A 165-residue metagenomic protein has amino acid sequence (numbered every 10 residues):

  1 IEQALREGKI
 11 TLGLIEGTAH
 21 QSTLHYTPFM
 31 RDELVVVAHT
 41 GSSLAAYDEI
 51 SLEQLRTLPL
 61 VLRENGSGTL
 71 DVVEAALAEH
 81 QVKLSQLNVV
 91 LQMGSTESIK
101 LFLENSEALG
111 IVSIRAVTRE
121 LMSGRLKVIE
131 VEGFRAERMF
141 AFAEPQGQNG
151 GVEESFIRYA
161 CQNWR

Functional and structural regions predicted by a protein language model:
I1-L34, A38, K127: Short beta-strand-centered segments that line the small-molecule binding cleft or hinge of alpha/beta clamshell
I1-Q3, V90-K100: Short helix-initiation/N-cap motifs at beta->coil->alpha
A4-R6, L55, L101-E107, F142: Hydrophobic residues within well-ordered alpha-helices
L14-T23, D71, A75, T96-V128: A ligand-binding cleft/hinge motif common to bilobed small-molecule-binding domains
E16, L84-S95: Short beta-strand-to-loop elements that line the ligand-binding cleft of bilobed periplasmic-binding protein-like
T23-V61, N65, G151-E154: Flexible hinge/capping segments at coil-to-helix
P59-Q81, G150-G151: Secondary-structure junction motif
I129-R165: A late-sequence structural motif
